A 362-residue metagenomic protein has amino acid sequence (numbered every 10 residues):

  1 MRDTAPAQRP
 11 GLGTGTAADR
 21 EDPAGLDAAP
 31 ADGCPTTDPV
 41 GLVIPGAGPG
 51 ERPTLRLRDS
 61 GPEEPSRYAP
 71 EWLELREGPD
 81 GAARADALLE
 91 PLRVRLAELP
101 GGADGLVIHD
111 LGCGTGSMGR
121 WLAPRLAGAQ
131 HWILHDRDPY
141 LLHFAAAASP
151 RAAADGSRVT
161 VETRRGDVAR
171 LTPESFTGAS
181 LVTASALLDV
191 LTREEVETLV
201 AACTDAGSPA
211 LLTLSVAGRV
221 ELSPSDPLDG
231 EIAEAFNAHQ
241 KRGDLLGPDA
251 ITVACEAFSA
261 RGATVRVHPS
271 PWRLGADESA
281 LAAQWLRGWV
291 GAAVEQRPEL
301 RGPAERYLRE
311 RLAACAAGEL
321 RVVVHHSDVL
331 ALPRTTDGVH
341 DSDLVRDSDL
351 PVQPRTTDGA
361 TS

Functional and structural regions predicted by a protein language model:
R2-G13, D32-P100: Class I SAM-dependent methyltransferase Rossmann-like catalytic core, especially the SAM/SAH-binding loop
H109, G116-R170: Class I SAM-dependent methyltransferase SAM/SAH-binding core
R170-F176: Short conserved loop adjoining the S-adenosyl-L-methionine
F176, S259, T264-G338, P354-S362: Conserved Class I S-adenosyl-L-methionine
T183: A conserved beta-strand element that flanks and buttresses the S-adenosyl-L-methionine
A186-L187: Short catalytic micro-motifs in class I SAM-dependent methyltransferases
V190-C203: A short, conserved alpha-helix within the catalytic core of class I
S208-S270: Conserved catalytic/acceptor-binding region of the Class I
